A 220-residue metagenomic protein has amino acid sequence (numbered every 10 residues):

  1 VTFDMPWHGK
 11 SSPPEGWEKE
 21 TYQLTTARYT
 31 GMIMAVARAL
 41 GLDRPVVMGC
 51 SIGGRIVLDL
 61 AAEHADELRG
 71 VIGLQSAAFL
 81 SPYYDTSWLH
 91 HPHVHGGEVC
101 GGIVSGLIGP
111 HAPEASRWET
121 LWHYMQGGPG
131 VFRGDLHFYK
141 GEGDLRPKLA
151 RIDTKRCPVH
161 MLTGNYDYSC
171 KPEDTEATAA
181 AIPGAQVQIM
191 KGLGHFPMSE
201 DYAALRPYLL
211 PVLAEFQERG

Functional and structural regions predicted by a protein language model:
T2-M48, P207: Active-site loop/oxyanion-hole signature of alpha/beta-hydrolase fold enzymes
G49, G53, V57: Gly/Ala-rich beta-loop-alpha elbow adjacent to hydrolase catalytic centers
L58-E63, L68-V99: Flexible "cap/lid" loop of the alpha/beta hydrolase fold
P82-Y83, G97-T154: Conserved alpha/beta-hydrolase catalytic His-Asp/Glu region
K155, M161-T163: Short beta-strand/loop motif that positions the catalytic acidic residue of the alpha/beta-hydrolase fold
N165-C170: Acidic catalytic loop of the alpha/beta-hydrolase fold
K171-A180: Short alpha-helix in the alpha/beta-hydrolase fold that links the catalytic acid
A185-G220: Catalytic active-site module of serine/aspartate enzymes centered on a nucleophile-bearing elbow/loop
